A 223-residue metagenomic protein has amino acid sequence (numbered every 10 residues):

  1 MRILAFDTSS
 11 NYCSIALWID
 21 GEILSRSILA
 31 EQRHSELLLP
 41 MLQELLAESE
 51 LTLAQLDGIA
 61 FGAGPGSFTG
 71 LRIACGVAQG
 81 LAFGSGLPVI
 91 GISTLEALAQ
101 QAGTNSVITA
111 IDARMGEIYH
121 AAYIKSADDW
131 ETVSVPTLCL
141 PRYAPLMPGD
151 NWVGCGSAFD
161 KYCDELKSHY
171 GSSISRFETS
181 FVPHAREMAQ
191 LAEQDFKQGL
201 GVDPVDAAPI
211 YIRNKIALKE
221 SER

Functional and structural regions predicted by a protein language model:
M1-A63: N-terminal beta-alpha supersecondary unit
L29-L37, F68, R72, G76 (+2 more regions): Residues at secondary-structure transition points
R33, P88-V182, K197, Y211 (+1 more regions): Surface "functional belts" at beta-alpha junctions
A47-A54, A82-I92: Phosphate-handling active-site elements
G58-V89: DPxDG-like acidic metal-binding loop motif
E178-I210: Glycine-rich phosphate-binding/hydrolytic loop that grips phosphoryl groups
D203-R223: Short, basic/aromatic-enriched C-terminal tail that caps enzymatic domains
